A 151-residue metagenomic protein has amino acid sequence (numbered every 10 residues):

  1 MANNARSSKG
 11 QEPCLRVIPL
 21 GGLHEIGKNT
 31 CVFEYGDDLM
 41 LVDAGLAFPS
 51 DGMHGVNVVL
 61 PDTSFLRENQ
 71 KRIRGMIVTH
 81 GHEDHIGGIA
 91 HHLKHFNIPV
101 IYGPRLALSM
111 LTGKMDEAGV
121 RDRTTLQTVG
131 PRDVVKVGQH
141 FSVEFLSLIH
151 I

Functional and structural regions predicted by a protein language model:
M1-I18, E34-L46, R105: Metallo-beta-lactamase
A2-A5, K9, L106-S147: Metallo-beta-lactamase
S8-K9, L23-H24, V32, H92-L93: Replace "in large, NTP-powered and nucleic-acid-processing enzymes" with "in large, NTP-powered factors and other
E25-K28, D37-V78, A90-P99, G103-A107 (+1 more regions): Pre-active-site segment of Zn-dependent metallo-hydrolases
T30-V32, L41, V134: Conserved hydrophobic/aromatic beta-strand scaffold that supports enzyme active sites
H85: N-terminal Rossmann-fold NAD(P) dinucleotide-binding loop
I149-I151: Conserved small/polar residues in nucleotide/adenosyl-binding loops
